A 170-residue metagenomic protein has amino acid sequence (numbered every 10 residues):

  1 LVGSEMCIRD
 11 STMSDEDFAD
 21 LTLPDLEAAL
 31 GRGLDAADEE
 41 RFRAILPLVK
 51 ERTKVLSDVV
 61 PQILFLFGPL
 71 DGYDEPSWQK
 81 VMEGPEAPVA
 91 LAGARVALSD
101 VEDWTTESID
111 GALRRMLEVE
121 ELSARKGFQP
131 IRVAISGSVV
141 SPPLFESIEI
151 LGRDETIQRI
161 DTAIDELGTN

Functional and structural regions predicted by a protein language model:
L1-I8: Short, small-residue-biased leader/transition segments that mark boundaries at the very start of proteins
S4, P47-D58, L122, G127 (+1 more regions): Core structural elements
R9-M13, S57, G137-L144: Short helix-capping/linker segments at secondary-structure and domain boundaries
T12-E120: Small-residue-rich helix-loop
E107-T169: Charged substrate- and nucleic-acid-binding regions of tRNA-handling and nucleotidyl-transfer enzymes, centered on
